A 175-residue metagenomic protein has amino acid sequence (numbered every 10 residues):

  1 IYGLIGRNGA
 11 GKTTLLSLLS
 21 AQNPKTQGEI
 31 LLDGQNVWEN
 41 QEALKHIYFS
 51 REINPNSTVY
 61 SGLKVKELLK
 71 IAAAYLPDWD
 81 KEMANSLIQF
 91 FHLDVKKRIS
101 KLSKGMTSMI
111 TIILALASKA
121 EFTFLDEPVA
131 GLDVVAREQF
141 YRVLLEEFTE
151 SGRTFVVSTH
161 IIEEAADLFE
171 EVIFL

Functional and structural regions predicted by a protein language model:
Y2-R7: The feature captures the beta-strand-to-loop junction immediately N-terminal to the Walker
S20: Helix-to-loop junction immediately C-terminal to a conserved catalytic motif
G28-E39: Conserved ABC transporter NBD signature motif
K45, R51-I110: ABC-family P-loop ATPase nucleotide-binding domains
T123-E127, L132: Catalytic Walker B motif of ABC-type/P-loop ATPase nucleotide-binding domains
V134-A136: Helix N-cap at the start of a conserved alpha-helix in ABC-type nucleotide-binding domains
G152-I161: Conserved H-loop
A165-D167: A short, surface-exposed alpha-helical micro-motif characterized by mixed small hydrophobic and charged/polar residues
